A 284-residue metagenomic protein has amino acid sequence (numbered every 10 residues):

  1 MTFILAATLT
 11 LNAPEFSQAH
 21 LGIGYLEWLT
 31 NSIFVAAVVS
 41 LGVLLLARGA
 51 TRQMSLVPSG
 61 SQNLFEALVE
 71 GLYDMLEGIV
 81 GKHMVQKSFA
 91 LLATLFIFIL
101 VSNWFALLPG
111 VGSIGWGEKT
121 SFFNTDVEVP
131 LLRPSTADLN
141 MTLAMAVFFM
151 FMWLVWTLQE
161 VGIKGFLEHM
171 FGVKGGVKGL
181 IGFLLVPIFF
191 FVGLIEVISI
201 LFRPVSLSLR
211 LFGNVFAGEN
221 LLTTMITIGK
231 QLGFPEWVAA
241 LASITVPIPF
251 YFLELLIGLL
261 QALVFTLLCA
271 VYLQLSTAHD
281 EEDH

Functional and structural regions predicted by a protein language model:
M1-H284: Selective transmembrane helix interface/packing segments
